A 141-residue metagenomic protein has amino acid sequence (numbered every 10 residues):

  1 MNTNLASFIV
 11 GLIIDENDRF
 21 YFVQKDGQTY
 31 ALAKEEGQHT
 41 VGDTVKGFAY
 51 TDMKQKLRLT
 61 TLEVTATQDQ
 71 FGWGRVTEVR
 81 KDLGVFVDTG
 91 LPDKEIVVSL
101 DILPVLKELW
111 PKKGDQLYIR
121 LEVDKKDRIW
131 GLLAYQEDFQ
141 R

Functional and structural regions predicted by a protein language model:
M1-R141: Single-stranded RNA-binding regions, centering on S1/OB-family and related RNA-binding modules
